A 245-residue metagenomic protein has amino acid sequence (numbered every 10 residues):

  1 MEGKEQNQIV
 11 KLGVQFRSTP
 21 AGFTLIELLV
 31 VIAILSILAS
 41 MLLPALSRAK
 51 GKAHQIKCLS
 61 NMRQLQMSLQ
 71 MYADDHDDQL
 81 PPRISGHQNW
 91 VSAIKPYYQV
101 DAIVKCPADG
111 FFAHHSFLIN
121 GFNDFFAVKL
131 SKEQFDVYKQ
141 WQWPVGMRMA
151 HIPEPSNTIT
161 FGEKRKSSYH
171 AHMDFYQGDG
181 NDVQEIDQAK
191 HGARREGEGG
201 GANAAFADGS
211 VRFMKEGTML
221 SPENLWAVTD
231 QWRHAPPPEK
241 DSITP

Functional and structural regions predicted by a protein language model:
M1-L25: N-terminal leader/signal peptides at the extreme start of proteins
Q6, V10-G13, V30, S85 (+1 more regions): Short, well-ordered helical secondary-structure segments
T19-K50: N-terminal single-pass transmembrane signal-anchor helix
A49-K52, L65: Heptad-repeat coiled-coil/leucine-zipper interface motif in alpha-helices, recognizing the periodic a/d hydrophobic core
I56-P245: Short, well-structured segments within or immediately adjacent to enzyme catalytic domains that line ligand-binding
